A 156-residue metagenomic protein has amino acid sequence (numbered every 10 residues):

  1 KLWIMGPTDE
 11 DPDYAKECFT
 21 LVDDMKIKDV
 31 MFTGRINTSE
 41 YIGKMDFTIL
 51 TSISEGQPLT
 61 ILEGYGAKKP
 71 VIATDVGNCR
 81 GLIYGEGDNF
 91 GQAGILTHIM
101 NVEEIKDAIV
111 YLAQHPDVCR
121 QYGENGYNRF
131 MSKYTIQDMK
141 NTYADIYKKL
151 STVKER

Functional and structural regions predicted by a protein language model:
K1-K16: Glycosyltransferase donor-sugar binding loop
A15-R35: Nucleotide-activated donor-binding/catalytic signature segment of Leloir-type glycosyltransferases, i.e., the conserved
G34-M45, G66: Short acidic alpha-helix that forms the nucleotide-activated donor recognition element in Leloir-type transferases
I53: Aromatic "clamp/platform" in nucleotide-sugar-dependent glycosyltransferases that forms part of the donor/acceptor
P70-A73, N78-I83: Short hydrophobic beta-strand element within catalytic cores of glycosyltransferases and related nucleotide-activated
Y84-V102, Y111-P116: Conserved acidic donor-binding segment of nucleotide-sugar-dependent glycosyltransferases
Y111, V118-S132, T142-D145: A short, well-ordered alpha-helix in the C-terminal region of glycosyltransferases
I136-R156: C-terminal alpha-helical cap of glycosyltransferases
